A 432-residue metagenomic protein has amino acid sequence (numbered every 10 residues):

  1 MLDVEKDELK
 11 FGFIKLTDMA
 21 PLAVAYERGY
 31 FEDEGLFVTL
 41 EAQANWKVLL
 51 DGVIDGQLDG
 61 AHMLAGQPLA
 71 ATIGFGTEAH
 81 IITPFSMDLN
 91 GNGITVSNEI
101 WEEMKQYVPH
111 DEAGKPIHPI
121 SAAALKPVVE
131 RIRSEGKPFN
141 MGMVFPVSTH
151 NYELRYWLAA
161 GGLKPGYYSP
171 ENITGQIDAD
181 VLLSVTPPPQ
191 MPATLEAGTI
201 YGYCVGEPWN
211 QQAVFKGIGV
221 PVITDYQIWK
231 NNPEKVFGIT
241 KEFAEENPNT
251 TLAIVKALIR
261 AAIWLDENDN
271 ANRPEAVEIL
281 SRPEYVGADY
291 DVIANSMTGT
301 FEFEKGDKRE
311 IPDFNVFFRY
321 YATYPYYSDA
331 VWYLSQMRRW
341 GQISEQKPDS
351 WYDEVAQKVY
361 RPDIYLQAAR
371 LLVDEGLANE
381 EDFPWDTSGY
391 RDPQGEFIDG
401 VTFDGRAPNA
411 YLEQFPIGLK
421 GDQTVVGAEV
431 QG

Functional and structural regions predicted by a protein language model:
M1-D178, L182-S184, E196-N231: Short, glycine-/small- and polar/acidic-enriched structural segments that line small-molecule recognition paths
W46, P188-P189, D269, R273: Residues at or immediately preceding the N-termini of alpha-helices
I94-T95, V236-I239, F243-A244: Short glycine- and hydrophobic/aromatic-rich loop-to-beta-strand nucleating segment in the catalytic cores
H150-E153, W157, P187, M191 (+4 more regions): Internal, well-ordered alpha-helical segments in soluble enzyme and binding-protein domains
E246-R361: Secondary-structure end/capping motifs
V331-G432: Conserved C-terminal helix/tail region of periplasmic/extracytoplasmic solute-binding proteins
